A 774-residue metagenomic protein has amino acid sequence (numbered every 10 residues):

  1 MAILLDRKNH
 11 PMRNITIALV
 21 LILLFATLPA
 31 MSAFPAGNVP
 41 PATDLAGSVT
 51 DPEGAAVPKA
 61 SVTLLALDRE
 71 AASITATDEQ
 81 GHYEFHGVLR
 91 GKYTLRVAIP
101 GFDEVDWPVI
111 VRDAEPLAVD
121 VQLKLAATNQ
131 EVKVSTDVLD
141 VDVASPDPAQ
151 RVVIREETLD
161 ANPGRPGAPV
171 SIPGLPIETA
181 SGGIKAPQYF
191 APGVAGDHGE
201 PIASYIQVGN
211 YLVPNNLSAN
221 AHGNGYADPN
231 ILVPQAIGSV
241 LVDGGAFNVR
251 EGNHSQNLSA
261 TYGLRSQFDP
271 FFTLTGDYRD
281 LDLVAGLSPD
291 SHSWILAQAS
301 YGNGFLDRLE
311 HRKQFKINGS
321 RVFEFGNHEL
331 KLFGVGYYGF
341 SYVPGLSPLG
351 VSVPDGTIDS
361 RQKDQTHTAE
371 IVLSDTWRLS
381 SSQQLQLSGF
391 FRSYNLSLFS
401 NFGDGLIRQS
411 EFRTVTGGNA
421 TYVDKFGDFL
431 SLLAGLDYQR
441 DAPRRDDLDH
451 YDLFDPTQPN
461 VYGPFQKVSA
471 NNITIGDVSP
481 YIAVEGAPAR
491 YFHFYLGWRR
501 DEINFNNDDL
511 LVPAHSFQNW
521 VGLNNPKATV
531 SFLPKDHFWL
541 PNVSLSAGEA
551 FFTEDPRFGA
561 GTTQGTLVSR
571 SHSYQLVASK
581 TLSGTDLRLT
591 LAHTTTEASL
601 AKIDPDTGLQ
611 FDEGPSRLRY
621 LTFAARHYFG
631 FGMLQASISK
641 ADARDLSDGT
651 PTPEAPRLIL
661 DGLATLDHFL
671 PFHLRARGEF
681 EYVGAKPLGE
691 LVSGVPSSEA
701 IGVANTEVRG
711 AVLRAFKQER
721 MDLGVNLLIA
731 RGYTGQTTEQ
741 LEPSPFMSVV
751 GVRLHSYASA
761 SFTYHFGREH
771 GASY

Functional and structural regions predicted by a protein language model:
I17, M31-D140, G486: Periplasm-facing N-terminal accessory domains of Gram-negative outer-membrane beta-barrel systems
F102-D103, W107-Q122, Q130-D197, Q207-N248 (+2 more regions): Periplasmic N-terminal accessory/gating domains of Gram-negative outer-membrane beta-barrel systems
N129, V423-L433, D437-D441, P464-T596: Structural signature of Gram-negative outer-membrane beta-barrels, strongest in the C-terminal barrel of TonB-dependent
D228-N230, S239-L287, A297, N303-D307: Short strand-turn segments of transmembrane beta-barrel domains in outer membranes, especially the first one or two
T273-G302, L306-P344, R361-Q384, F426 (+1 more regions): Transmembrane beta-barrel wall of Gram-negative outer-membrane proteins
A285-G286, L540, Y574-L576, K580 (+2 more regions): Conserved C-terminal beta-signal and adjacent last beta-strands/turns of outer-membrane beta-barrel proteins
Q384-S400, S531-T553, V568-G632, S637-S639: Membrane-embedded beta-barrel scaffold of Gram-negative outer-membrane proteins
A487-Y495, E502-I503, D586, A592-E597 (+2 more regions): Gram-negative outer-membrane beta-barrel transporters
